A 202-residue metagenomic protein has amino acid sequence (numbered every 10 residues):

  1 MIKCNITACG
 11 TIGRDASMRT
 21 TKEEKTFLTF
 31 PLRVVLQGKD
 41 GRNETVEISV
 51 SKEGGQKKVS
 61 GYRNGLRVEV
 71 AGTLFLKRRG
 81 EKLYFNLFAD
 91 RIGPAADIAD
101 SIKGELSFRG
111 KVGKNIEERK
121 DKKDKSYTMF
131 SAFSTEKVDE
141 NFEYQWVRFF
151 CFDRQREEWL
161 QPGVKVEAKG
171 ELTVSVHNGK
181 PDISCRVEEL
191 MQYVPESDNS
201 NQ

Functional and structural regions predicted by a protein language model:
M1-Q202: Single-stranded nucleic acid-binding surfaces, predominantly the OB-fold ssDNA-binding core
